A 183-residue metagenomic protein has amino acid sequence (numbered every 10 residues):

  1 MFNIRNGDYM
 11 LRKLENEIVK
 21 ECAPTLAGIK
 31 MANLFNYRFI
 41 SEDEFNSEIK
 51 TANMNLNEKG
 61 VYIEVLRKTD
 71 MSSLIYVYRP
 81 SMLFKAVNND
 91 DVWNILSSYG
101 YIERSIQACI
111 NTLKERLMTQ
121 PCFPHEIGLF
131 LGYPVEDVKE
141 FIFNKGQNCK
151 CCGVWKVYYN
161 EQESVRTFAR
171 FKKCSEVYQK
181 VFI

Functional and structural regions predicted by a protein language model:
M1-Y37: Short, extreme N-terminal leader segments that mark the start of a protein/domain
F2-N6, S97, L113, E161 (+1 more regions): Intrinsic low-complexity, intrinsically disordered or marginally ordered coil/linker segments
C22-G28, I63-R67, K114-T119: Short, flexible, solvent-exposed loop/turn segments with mixed acidic/basic and small polar residues
F39-S47: Short, surface-exposed ligand-recognition loops at beta-strand->loop->(often short) alpha-helix junctions that present
E48-S105: A glycine-rich, hydrophobic loop/mini-helix early in the fold
S105-P121: Helix-hairpin-helix/helix-loop-helix acidic hairpins
P124-C149: Hydrophobic/aromatic-rich, well-ordered segments within soluble, folded domains that form packed cores
V154-I183: Long, compositionally biased
